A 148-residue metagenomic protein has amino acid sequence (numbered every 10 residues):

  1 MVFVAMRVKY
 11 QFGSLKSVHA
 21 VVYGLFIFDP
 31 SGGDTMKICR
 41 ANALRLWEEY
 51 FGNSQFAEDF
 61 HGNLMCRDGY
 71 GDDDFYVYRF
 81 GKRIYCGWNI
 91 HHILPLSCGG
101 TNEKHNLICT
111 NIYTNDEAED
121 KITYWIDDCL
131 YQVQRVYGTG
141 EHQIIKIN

Functional and structural regions predicted by a protein language model:
M1, G32-G33, I147-N148: Short intrinsically disordered terminal tails
V2, R7, S17-Y23: N-terminal amphipathic/hydrophobic targeting modules at extreme N-termini, encompassing cleavable Sec/SRP-type signal
A5, D34-T35: Residue-level detector of intrinsically disordered terminal segments
G13, G24, G32-G33: Residue-identity detector for glycine
K37-G87, N111: Short cysteine-rich loop/turn motifs with clustered Cys
G69-T110, A118-I122: Histidine-centered nuclease catalytic patch
G99-H105, D116-N148: Polybasic, low-complexity binding patches
